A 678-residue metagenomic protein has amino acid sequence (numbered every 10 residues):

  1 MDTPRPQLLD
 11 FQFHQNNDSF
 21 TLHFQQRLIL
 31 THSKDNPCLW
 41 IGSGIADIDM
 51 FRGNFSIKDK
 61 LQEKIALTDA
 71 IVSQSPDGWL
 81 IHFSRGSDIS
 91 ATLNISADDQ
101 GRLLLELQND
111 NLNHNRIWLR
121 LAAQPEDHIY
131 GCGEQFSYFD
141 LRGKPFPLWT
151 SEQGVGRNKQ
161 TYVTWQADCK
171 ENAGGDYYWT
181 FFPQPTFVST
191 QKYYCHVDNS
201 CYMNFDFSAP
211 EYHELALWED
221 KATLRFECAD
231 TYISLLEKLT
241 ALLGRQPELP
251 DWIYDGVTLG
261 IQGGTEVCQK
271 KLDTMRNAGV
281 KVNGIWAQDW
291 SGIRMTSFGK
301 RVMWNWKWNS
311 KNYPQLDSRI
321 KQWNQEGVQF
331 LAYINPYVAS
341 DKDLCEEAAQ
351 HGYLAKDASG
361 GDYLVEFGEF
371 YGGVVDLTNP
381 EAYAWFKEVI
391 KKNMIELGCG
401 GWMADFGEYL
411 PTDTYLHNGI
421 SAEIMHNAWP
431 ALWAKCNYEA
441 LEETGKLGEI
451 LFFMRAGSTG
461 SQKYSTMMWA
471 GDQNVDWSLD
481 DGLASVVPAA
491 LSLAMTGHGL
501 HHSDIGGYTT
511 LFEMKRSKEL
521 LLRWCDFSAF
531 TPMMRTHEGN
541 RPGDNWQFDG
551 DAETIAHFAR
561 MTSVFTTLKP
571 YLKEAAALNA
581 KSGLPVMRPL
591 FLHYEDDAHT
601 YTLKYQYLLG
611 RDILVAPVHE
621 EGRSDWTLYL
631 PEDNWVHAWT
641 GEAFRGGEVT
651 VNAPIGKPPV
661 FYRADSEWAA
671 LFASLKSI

Functional and structural regions predicted by a protein language model:
D2-H82: An extended acidic
T3-N17, V72, S84-S90, A97-R663 (+1 more regions): Catalytic-domain carbohydrate-binding cleft regions of carbohydrate-active enzymes
F55-I57, I65, L103, W635 (+1 more regions): Extended hydrophobic/Leu-rich segments
Y662, S677-I678: A cross-kingdom feature strongest in bacterial/archaeal respiratory oxidoreductases
